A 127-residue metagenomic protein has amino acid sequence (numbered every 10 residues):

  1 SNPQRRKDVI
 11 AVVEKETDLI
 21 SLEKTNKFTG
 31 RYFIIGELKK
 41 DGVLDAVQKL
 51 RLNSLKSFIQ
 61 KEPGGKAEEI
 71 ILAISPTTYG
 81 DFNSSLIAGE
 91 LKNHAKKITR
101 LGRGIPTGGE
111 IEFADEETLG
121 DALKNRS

Functional and structural regions predicted by a protein language model:
S1-I74: Extended interfacial segments that mediate partner engagement and assembly in macromolecular machines
F28, K56-S127: Long C-terminal interaction/binding lobes of large macromolecular proteins
